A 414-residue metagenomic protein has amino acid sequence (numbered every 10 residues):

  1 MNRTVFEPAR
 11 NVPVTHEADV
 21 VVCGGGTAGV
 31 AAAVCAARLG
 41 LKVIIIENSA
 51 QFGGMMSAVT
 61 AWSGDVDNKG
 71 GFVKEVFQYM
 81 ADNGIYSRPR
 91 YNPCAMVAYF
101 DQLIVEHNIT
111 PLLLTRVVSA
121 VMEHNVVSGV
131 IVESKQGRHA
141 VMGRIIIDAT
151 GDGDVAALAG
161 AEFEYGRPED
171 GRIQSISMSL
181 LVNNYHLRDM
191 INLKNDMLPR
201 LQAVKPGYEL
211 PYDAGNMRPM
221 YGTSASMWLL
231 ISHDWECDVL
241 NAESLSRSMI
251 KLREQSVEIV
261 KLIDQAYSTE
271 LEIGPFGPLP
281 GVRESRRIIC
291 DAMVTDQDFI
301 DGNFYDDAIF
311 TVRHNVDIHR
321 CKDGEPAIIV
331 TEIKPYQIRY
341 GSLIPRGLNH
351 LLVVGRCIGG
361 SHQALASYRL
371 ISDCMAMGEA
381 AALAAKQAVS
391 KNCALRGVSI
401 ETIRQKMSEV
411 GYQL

Functional and structural regions predicted by a protein language model:
N2, A9, T15-E17, C35 (+5 more regions): Conserved N-terminal/central alpha/beta ligand/cofactor-binding core
A9-N11, M55, F72, R138-A140 (+2 more regions): Flavin (FAD/FMN)-binding glycine-rich loop and adjacent Rossmann-like elements that form
V14-G26: Beta1/beta-strand and adjacent pyrophosphate-binding region of the FAD-binding site in flavoprotein oxidoreductases
C23-G25, I46-S49, V59, A149-T150 (+2 more regions): Active-site-proximal beta-strand/loop segments in catalytic clefts of secreted hydrolases
G29: N-terminal Rossmann-fold NAD(P) dinucleotide-binding loop
V121-A140: Conserved beta-strand-loop-beta-strand element in the redox core of flavoprotein oxidoreductases
